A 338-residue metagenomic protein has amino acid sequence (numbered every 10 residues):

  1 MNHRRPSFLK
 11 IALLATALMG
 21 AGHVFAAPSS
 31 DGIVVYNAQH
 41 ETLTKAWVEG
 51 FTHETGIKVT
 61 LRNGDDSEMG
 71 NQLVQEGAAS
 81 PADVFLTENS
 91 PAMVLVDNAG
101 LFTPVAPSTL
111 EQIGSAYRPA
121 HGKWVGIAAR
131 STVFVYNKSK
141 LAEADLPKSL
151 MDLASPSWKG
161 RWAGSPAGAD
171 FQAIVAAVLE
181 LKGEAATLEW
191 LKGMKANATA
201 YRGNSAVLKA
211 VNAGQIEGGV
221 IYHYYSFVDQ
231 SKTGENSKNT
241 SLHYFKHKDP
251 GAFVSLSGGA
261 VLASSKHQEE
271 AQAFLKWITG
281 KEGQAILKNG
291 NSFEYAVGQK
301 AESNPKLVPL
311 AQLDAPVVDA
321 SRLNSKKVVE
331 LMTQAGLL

Functional and structural regions predicted by a protein language model:
M1-G32, L338: Short, low-complexity disordered leader/linker segments with a strong preference for bacterial N-terminal type II
A26-V84: Conserved N-terminal structural module of periplasmic/extracytoplasmic solute-binding proteins
S30, A38-K45, S67-E68, P81-I216: Extracytoplasmic ligand-binding site segments that recognize negatively charged/polar headgroups
P91-L95, E217-N239: A ligand-binding cleft/hinge motif common to bilobed small-molecule-binding domains
A116, R130, L191-M194, A200-Y201 (+1 more regions): Periplasmic-binding protein-like
V135-K140, V254-H267, I286: A bilobed periplasmic-binding-protein/Venus flytrap-type ligand-binding module shared by bacterial periplasmic
W158-S165, W277-A301: Periplasmic-binding protein-like
S292-L338: An extracytoplasmic/periplasmic, membrane-proximal ligand-sensing/linker region
